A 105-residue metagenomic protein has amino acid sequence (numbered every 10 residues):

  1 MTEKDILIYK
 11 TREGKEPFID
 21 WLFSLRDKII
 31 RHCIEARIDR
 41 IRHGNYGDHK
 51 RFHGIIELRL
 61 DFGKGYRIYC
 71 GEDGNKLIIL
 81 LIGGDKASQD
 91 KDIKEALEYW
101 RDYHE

Functional and structural regions predicted by a protein language model:
M1-G65, G74-I78, D85-E105: Basic, Lys/Arg-enriched alpha-helical interface segments
